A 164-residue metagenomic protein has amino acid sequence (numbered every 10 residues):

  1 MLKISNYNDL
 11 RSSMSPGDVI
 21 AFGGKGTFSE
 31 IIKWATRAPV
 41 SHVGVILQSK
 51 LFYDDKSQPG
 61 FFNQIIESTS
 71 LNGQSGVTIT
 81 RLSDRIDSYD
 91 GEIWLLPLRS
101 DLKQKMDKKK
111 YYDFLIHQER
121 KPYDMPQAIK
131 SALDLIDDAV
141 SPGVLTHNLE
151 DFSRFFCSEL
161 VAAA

Functional and structural regions predicted by a protein language model:
L2-S41, Q48, I66-S70, Q74-A164: N-terminal capping segments
S49-Y53: Short, conserved beta-turn/loop elements at beta-strand boundaries and strand-helix junctions
P59-Q64: Short aromatic-glycine-enriched beta-strand elements
